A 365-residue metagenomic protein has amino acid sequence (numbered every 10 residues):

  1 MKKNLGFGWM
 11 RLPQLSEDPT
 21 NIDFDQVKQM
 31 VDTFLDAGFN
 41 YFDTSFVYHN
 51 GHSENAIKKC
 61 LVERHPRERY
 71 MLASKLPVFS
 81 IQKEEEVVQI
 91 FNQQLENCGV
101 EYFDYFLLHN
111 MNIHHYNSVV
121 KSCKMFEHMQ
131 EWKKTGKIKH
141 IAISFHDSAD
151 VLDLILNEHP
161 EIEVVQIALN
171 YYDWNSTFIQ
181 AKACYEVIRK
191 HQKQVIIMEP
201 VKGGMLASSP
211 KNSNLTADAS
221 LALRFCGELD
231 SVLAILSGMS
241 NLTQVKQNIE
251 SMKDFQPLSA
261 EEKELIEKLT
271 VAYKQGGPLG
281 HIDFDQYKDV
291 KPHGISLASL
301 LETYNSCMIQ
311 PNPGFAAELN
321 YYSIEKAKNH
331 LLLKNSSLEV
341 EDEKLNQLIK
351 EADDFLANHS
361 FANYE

Functional and structural regions predicted by a protein language model:
M1-Y70, H128, K134: N-terminal binding-site loop/beta-alpha segment at the start of enzyme catalytic domains that lines or forms
F7, F34, F42, I57 (+10 more regions): Conserved, mostly hydrophobic/aromatic
P13-L15, I22, D32, I81-G204 (+2 more regions): Glycine/proline-rich, positively charged, aromatic-decorated active-site loop/lid region on the catalytic face
D32-L35, F39-N40, K59, E131 (+1 more regions): Structured C-terminal cap/extension of enzyme domains
Y41-Y48, K139-I143, A234-L236: Short catalytic-loop micro-motif centered on adjacent basic/acidic residues
Y48, H52, H146-D147, S240: Short beta->alpha linker loops
N55-R69, F126, L156-V165, E250-L258: Short, electropositive alpha-helical surface patch
R64-E84, H109: Structural motif corresponding to the early beta-alpha repeats
